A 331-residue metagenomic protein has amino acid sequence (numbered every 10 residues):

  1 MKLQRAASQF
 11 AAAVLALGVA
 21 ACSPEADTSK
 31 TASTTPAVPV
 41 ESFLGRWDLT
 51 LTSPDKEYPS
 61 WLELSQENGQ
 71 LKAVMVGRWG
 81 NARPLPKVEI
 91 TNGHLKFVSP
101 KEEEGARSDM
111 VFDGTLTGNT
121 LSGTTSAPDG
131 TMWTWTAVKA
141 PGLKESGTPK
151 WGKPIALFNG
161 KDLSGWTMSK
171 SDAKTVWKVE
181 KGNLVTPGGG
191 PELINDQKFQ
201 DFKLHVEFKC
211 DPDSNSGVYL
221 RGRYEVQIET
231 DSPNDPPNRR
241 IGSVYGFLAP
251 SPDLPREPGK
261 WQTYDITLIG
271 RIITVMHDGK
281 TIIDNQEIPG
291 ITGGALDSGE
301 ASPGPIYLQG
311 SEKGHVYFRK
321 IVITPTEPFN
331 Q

Functional and structural regions predicted by a protein language model:
M1-A11: Bacterial N-terminal signal peptides that target proteins for export
V19-A21: C-terminal motif of bacterial Sec signal peptides marking the signal peptidase cleavage site
P24-K30, T35, P39-Q331: Carbohydrate-interacting regions of secretory-pathway proteins
